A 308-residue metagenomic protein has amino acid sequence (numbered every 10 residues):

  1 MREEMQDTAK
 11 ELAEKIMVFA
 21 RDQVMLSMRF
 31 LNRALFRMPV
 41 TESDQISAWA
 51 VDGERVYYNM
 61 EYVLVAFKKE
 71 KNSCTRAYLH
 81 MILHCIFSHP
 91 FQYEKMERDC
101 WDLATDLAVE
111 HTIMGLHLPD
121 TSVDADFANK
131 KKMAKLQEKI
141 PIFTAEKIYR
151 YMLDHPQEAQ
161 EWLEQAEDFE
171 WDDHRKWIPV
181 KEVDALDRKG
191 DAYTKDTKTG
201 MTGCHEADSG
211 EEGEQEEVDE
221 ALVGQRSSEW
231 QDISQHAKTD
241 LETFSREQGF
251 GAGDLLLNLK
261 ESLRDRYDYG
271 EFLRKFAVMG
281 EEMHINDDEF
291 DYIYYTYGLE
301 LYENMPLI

Functional and structural regions predicted by a protein language model:
M1-C74, Y78-P119, V123, A128: Basic/hydrophobic alpha-helical interface regions
M114-L307: Negatively charged
